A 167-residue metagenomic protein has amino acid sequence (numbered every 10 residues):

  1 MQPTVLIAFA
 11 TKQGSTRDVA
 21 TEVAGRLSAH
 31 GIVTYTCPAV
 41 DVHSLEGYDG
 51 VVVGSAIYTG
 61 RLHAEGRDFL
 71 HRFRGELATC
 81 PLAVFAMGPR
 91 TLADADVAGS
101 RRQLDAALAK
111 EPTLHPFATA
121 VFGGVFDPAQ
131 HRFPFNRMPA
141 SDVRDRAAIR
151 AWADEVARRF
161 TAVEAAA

Functional and structural regions predicted by a protein language model:
T4, D18, R26, H30-Y35 (+1 more regions): FMN-binding flavodoxin-like domain, especially the glycine-rich phosphate-binding loop
T11-D18: Glycine-rich NAD(P) Rossmann-fold beta1-alpha1 loop
E22: Hydrophobic ligand-binding cavity/cleft-lining segments
P38-D41: Conserved SAM/SAH-binding loop
E46-G47: Alpha-helix C-terminal capping/helix-to-coil transition sites in glycosyltransferase folds
